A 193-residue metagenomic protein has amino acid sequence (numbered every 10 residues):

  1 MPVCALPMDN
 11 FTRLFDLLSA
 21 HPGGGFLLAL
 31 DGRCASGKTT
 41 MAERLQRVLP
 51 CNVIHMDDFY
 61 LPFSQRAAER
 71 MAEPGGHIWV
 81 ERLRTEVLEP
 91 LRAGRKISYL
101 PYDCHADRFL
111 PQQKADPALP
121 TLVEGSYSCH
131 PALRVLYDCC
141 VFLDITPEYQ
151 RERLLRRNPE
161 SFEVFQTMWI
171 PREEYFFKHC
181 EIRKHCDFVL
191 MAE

Functional and structural regions predicted by a protein language model:
M1-L28: Extreme N-terminal, non-catalytic leader segments that precede Walker-type/kinase nucleotide-binding cores
R33: P-loop (Walker A) phosphate-binding loop of NTP-binding proteins
K38: Conserved lysine of the Walker
M41: Hydrophobic positions on the alpha1 helix immediately C-terminal to the Walker A/P-loop
L49-S64: Short beta-strand-centered segment that lines the nucleotide-binding/catalytic pocket of NTP-utilizing
N52, Q65-F109, P120: Conserved nucleotide-sensing/catalytic segment adjacent to the nucleotide-binding pocket in NTP-handling enzymes
R108, Q112, H130, P159-E193: Small-molecule kinase domains that catalyze NTP-dependent phosphoryl transfer to phosphate-bearing small molecules
R108-R157: ATP-dependent NMP and nucleoside kinases share a basic, alpha-helical "lid"
